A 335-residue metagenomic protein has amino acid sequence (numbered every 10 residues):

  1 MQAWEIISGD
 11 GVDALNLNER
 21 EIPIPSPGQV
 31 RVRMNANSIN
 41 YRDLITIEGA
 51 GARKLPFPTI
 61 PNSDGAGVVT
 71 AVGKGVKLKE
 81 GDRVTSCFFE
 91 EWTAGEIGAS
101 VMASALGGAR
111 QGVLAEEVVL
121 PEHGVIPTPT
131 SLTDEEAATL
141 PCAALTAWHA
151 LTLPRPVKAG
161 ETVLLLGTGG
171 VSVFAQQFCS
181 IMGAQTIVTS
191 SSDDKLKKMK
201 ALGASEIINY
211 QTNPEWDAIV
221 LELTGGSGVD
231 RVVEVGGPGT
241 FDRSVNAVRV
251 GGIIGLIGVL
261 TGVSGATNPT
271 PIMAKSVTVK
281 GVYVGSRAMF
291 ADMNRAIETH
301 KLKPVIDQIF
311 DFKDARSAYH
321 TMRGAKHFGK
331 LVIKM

Functional and structural regions predicted by a protein language model:
M1-G65, L120, Q211, H320-R323 (+1 more regions): Short N-terminal strand-loop motif that marks the start of NAD(P)H/FAD-dependent oxidoreductase cofactor-binding domains
P23-N37, A50-A94, A109-G112, P129-S131: Glycine-rich beta-strand-centered segment in the early N-terminal region that forms part of a ligand/cofactor-binding
F88-L166: NAD(P)H dinucleotide-binding glycine-rich loop of Rossmann-like/cofactor-binding domains, especially the beta1-alpha1
V101-A103, M182, D193, M199-K200 (+2 more regions): Glycine-rich phosphate-binding loop and adjacent beta-alpha segment of Rossmann(oid) nucleotide-cofactor-binding
T162-T168, S180-R243: Adenosine-nucleotide cofactor-binding segment
S172-V173: N-terminal Rossmann-fold NAD(P) dinucleotide-binding loop
